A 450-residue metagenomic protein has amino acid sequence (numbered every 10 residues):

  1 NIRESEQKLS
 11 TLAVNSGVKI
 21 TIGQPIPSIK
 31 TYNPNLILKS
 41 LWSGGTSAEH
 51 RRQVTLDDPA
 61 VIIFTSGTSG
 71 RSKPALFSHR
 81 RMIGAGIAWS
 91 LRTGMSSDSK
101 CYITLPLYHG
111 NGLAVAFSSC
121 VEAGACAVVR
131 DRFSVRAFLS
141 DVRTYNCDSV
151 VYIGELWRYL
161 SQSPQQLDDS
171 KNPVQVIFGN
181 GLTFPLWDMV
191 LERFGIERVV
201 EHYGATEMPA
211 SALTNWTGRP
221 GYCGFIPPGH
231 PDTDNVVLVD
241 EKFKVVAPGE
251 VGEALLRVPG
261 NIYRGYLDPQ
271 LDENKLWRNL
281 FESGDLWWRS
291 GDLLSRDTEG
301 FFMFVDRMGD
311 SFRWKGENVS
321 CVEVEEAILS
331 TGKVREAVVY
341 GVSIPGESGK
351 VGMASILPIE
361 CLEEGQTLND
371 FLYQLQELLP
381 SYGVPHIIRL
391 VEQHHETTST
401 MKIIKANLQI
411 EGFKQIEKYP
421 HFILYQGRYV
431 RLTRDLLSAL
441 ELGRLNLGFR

Functional and structural regions predicted by a protein language model:
N1-I20, K73-L76, I103-T104, A125-R132 (+1 more regions): Short beta-strand->loop structural element characteristic of the AMP-binding/adenylate-forming
N1-T11, P25-P27, A125-T144, V319-V324: ATP-dependent adenylate-forming carboxylate-activation enzymes
I20-L56, I83, A210: ANL superfamily adenylate-forming
G44-F64, R71, G94-K100: Conserved pre-ATP/AMP-binding loop-to-beta segment of ANL
I83-K100, Y108-S149, S163: Conserved AMP-binding/adenylation subdomain of ANL enzymes
E122, L139, T144-Y152, S161-Y222 (+4 more regions): Gly/Ser/Thr-rich phosphate-binding loop
G204, K242, L256-L286, G291-G383 (+3 more regions): AMP-binding/adenylate-forming catalytic core of the ANL superfamily
L379-I403, Y419-L447: AMP-binding/adenylate-forming catalytic domain of the ANL superfamily
